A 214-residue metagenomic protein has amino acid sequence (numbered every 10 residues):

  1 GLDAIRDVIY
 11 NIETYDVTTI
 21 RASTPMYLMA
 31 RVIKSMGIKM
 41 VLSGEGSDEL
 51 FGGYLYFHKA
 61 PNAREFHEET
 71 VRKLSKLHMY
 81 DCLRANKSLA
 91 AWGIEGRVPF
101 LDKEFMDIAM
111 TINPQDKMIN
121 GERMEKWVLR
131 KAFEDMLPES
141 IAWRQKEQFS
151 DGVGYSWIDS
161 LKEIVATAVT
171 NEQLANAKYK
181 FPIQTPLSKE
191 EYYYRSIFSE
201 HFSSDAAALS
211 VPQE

Functional and structural regions predicted by a protein language model:
G1-L137, G152-I164, L174-E214: ATP-dependent adenylate-handling active sites, centered on carboxylate activation for C-N bond formation
P138-Q148: Conserved S-adenosyl-L-methionine
